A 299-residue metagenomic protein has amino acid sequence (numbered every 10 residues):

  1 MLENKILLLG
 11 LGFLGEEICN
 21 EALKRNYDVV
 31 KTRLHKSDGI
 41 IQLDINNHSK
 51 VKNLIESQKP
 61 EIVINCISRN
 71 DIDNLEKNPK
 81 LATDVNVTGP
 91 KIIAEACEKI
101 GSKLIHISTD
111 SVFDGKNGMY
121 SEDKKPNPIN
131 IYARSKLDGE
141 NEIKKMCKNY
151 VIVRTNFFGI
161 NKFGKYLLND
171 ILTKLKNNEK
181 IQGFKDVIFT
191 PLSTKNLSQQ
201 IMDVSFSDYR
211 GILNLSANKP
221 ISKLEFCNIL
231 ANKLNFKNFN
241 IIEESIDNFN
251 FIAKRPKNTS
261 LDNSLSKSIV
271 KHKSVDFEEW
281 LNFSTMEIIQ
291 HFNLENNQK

Functional and structural regions predicted by a protein language model:
L34-H48: Rossmann-fold cofactor-recognition segment
I45-V85: NAD(P)H-binding glycine-rich loop region in Rossmannoid oxidoreductase-like domains and their noncatalytic homologs
K77-I105: NAD(P)-cofactor binding segment of oxidoreductase domains
D84, T88-I92, V112-V153, G159 (+1 more regions): Catalytic helix-loop patch of NAD(P)-dependent Rossmann-fold dehydrogenases
N141-F189, K195-N196, M202-D203: NAD(P)-dependent short-chain dehydrogenase/reductase
G183-I188, L213-I221, I269: Glycine-rich Rossmann NAD(P)(H)-binding loop
Q200, S207-I252, K257, F292-N297: Mid/C-terminal beta-alpha module of Rossmann-like enzyme folds, strongest in SDR-family dehydrogenases/epimerases
D276-K299: Amphipathic terminal alpha-helices
